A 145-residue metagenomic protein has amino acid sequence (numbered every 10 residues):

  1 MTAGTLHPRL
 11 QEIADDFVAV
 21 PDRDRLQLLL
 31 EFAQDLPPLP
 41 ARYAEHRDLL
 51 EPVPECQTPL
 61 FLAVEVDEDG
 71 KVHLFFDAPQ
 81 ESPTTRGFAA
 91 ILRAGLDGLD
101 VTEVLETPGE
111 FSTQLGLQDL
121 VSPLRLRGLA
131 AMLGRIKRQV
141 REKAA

Functional and structural regions predicted by a protein language model:
M1, D77, P83, L120-S122 (+1 more regions): Surface/interface-facing alpha-helical segments and adjacent flexible terminal/loop regions used for partner/assembly
M1-A3, A145: Double-stranded RNA-binding/processing signature
A3-H46, L50: Extended low-complexity intrinsically disordered regions
R25, T58, T84-F88, D100 (+2 more regions): Amphipathic alpha-helical interface surfaces
A33, G95-L96, I136, V140: Generic structural signal for hydrophobic core residues of well-folded globular domains
Y43-V66: Structured beta-strand/loop patches that form or line metal/cofactor-binding pockets in enzymes
E65-P83, R93-D97: Conserved interaction-surface patches within small, structured recognition/assembly domains
T102, E106-T107, S112-A145: C-terminal binding/interaction regions
